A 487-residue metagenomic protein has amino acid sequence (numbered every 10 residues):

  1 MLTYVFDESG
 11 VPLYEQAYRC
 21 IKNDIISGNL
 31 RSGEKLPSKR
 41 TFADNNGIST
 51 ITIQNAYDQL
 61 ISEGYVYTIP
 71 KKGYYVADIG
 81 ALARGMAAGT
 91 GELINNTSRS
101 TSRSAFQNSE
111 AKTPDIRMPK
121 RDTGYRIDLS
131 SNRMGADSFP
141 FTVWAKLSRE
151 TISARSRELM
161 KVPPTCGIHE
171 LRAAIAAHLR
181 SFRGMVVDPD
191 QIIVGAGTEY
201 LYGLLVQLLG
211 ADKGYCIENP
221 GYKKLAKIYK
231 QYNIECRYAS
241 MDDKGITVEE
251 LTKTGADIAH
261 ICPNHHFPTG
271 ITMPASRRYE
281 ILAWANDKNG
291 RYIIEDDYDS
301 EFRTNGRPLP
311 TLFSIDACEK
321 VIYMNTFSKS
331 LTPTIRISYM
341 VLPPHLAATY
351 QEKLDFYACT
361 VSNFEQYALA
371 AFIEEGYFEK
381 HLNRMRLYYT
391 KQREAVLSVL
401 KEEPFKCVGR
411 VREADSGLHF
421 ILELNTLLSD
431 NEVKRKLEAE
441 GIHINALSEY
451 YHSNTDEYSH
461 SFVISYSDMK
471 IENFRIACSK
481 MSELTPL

Functional and structural regions predicted by a protein language model:
M1-R149, H345, D355-S362, Q366 (+10 more regions): N-terminal basic, amphipathic alpha-helical segments
M134, N264-H266, K329: Short glycine-rich anion-binding loops that position phosphate/pyrophosphate groups of nucleotides and phosphorylated
S148-S153, R157-G290, E301, R307-I315 (+3 more regions): Conserved core of the PLP fold type I
I192, R291, V321, G409 (+1 more regions): Short, conserved active-site loop motifs that form the nucleotide-linked donor/cofactor pocket
I193, P310-T311, Q351, L369 (+1 more regions): Catalytic cores of nucleotide-enabled group-transfer and carboxylate-activating enzymes in metabolic and assembly-line
A317-L387: Conserved core segment of the aminotransferase class I/II
